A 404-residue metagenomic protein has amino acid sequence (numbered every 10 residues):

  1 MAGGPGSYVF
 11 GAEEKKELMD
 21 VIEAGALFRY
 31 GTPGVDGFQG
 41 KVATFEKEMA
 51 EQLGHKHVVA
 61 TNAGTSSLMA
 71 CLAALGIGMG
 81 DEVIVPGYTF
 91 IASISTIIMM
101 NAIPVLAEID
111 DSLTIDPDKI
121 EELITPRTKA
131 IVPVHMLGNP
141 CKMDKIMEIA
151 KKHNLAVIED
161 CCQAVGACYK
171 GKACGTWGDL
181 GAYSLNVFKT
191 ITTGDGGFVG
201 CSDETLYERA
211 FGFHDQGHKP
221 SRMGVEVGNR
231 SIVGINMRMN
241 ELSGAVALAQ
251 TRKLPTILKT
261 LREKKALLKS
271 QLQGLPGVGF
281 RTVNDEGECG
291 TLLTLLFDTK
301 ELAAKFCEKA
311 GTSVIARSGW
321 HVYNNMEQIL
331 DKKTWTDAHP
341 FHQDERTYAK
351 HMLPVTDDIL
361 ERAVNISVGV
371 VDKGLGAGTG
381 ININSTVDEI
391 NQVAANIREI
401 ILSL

Functional and structural regions predicted by a protein language model:
M1-G34, I366-V368, D372-G374: N-terminal "arm"/small-domain region of PLP-dependent enzymes with the aminotransferase-like
A26-V35, Q39-E82, T96-I98, L106 (+1 more regions): Phosphate-binding glycine-rich loop
A73-C161, C168: PLP-dependent aminotransferase-like
A164-K170, W177-T291: Active-site region of PLP-dependent enzymes
A210, A304-G311, A394-I397: Short amphipathic alpha-helices in soluble, non-transmembrane regions that often serve as interface/regulatory elements
G217-H218, A310-R317, I397-L404: A common structural junction motif
F280-H351: Conserved PLP-binding catalytic core of the aspartate aminotransferase-like
K332-L404: PLP-dependent enzyme catalytic core of the Aspartate aminotransferase-like
